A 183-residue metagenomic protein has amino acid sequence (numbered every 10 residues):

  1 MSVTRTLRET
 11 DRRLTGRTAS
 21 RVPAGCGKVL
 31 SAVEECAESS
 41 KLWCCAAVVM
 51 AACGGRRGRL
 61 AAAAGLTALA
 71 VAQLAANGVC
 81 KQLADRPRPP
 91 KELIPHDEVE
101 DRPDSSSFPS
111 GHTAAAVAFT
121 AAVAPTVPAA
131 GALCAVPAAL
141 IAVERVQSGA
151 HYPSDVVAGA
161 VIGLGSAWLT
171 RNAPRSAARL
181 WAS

Functional and structural regions predicted by a protein language model:
M1-C44, N77-S105: N-terminal transmembrane-helix/juxtamembrane module of multi-pass inner/ER membrane proteins
R21, R56, G78, Q82-K91 (+2 more regions): Membrane-interface elements of multi-pass transporters and channels
G25-C26, R56-A61, P90, V127-A132 (+1 more regions): Membrane-helix interface segments
C36-L42, L66, A130-V136: Alpha-helical transmembrane segments
C45, A75-A76, F119, V136: Hydrophobic/aromatic residues in alpha-helical transmembrane segments
V49, V71, A75-C80, A84 (+2 more regions): Alpha-helical membrane-inserting segments
M50-A75: Interfacial segments of alpha-helical transmembrane regions
L93-S183: Membrane-embedded catalytic cores of phosphoryl/pyrophosphoryl-handling enzymes
